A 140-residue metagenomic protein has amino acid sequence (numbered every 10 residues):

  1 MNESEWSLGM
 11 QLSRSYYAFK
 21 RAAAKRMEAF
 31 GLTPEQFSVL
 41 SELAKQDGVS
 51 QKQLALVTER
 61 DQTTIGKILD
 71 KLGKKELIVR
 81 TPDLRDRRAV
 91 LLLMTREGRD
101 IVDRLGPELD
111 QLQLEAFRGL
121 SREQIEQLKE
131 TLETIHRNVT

Functional and structural regions predicted by a protein language model:
M1-F30, T134: N-terminal leader segment of winged-helix/HTH proteins
M1-N2, E28, A44, E59 (+2 more regions): Alpha-solenoid HEAT/Armadillo repeat architecture
S7, Q11, A22, S38-S41 (+3 more regions): Pre-recognition alpha-helix immediately N-terminal to the DNA-recognition helix within helix-turn-helix or winged-helix
G9, S13, I65, D110-Q113: Alpha-helical structural signal
Y17, R21-T64, K75: N-terminal helix-turn-helix DNA-binding core of bacterial DNA-binding proteins
K20, D70-E133: Charged, amphipathic alpha-helical coiled-coil/dimerization segments
R137-T140: Generic C-terminal helix-cap and adjacent flexible tail
